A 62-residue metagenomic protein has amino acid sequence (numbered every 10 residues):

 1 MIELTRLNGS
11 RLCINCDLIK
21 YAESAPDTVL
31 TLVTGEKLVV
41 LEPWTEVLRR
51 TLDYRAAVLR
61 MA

Functional and structural regions predicted by a protein language model:
M1-A62: Eukaryotic intrinsically disordered, low-complexity regulatory linkers and tails enriched in Ser/Thr/Pro
